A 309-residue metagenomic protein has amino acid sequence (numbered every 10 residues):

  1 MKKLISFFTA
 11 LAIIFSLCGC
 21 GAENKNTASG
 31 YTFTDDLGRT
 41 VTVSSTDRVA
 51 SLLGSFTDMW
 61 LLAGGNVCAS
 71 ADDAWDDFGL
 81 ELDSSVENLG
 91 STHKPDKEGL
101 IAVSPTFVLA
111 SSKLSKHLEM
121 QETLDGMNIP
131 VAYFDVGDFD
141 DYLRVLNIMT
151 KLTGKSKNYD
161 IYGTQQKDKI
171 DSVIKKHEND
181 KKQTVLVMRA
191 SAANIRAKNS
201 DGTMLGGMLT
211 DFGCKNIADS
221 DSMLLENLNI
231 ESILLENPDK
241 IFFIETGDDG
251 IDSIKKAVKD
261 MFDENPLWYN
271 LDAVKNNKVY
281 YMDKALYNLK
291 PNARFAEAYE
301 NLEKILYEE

Functional and structural regions predicted by a protein language model:
M1-T9: Positively charged n-region of N-terminal signal peptides that target proteins for export
K3-L4, G19-S55, S156-M188, K304-E309: Bacterial Sec-exported substrate-binding components of ABC uptake systems
I13-L17: Hydrophobic core
L52-V103, F107-L114: A short, structured surface patch at a secondary-structure boundary
A74-D76, R196-E226: Alpha-helical, coiled-coil/dimerization segments enriched in small aliphatic residues
K97-A110, I129, I230-F243: Proline-aspartate-enriched helix->loop->beta-strand connector
K116-E119, D135-I148, T184-M204, I251: Extracytoplasmic ligand-binding site segments that recognize negatively charged/polar headgroups
L143-T153, K157-T164, H177, F243-E309: Structured C-terminal subdomain patch of bacterial secreted/periplasmic proteins
